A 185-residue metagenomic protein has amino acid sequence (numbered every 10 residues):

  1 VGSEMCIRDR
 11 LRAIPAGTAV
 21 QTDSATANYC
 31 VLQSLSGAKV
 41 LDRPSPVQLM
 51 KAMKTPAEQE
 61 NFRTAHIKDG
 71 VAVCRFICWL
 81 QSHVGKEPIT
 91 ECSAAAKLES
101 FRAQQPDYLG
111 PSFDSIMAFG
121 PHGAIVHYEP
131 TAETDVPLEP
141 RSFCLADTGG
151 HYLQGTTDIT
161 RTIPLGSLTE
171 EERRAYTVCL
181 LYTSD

Functional and structural regions predicted by a protein language model:
G2-I7, Y182-D185: Short, small-residue-biased leader/transition segments that mark boundaries at the very start of proteins
R8-G17: Short, basic/hydrophobic alpha-helical segments
A19-L35, V40-A52, A57-F76, K86-E91: Extended, domain-scale alpha-helical bundle/helix-rich regions
L32-S34, A52-K54, H127-P130, G155-T160: Short acidic, glycine/serine/threonine-rich loops at helix termini
E60, A124-Q154: Acidic/histidine-enriched ion/cofactor-binding microenvironments in catalytic or ligand-binding pockets
E60-A103, D107-G110, P140, R173-S184: Long, K/E/R/D-enriched contiguous segments that form extended
P111-A124: Short, basic/aromatic beta-hairpin or loop at an interaction surface
T156-R173: Short, compositionally biased
